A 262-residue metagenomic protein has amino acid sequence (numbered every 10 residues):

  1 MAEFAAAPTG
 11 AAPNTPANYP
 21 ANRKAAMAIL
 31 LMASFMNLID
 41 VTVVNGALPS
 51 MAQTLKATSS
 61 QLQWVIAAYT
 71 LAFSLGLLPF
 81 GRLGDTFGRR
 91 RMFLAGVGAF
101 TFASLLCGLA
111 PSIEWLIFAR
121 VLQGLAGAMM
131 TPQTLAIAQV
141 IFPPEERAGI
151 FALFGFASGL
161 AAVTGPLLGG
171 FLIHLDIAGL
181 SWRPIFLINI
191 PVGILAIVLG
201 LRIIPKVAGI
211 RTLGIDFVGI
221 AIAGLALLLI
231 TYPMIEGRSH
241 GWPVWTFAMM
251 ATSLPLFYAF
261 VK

Functional and structural regions predicted by a protein language model:
A2-L201: Transmembrane-helix bundle of Major Facilitator Superfamily
L175-K262: Hydrophobic transmembrane-helix bundles of small-molecule transporters
